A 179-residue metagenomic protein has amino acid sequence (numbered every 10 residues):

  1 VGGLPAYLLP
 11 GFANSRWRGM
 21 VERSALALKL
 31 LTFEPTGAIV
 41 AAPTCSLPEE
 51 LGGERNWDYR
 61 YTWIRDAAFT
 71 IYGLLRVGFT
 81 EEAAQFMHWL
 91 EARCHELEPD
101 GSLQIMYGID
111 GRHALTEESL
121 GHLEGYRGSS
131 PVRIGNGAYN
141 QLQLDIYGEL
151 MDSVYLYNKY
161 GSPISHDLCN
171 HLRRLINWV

Functional and structural regions predicted by a protein language model:
V1-V179: Acidic, mature catalytic/reactive cores of soluble proteins
